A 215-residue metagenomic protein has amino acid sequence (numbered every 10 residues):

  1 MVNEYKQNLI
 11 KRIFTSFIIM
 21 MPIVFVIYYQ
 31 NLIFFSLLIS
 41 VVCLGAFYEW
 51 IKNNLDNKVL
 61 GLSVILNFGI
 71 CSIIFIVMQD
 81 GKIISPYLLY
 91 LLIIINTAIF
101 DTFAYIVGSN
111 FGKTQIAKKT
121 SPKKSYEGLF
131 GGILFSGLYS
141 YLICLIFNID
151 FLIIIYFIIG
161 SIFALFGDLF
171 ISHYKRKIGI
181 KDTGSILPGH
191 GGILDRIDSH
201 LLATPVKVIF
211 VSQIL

Functional and structural regions predicted by a protein language model:
V2-I159: Membrane-embedded alpha-helical bundles of polytopic integral membrane proteins
I18-I19, G184, L201-L202: Hydrophobic alpha-helical transmembrane segments of integral membrane proteins, especially lipid-exposed positions
G61, I178-S199: Interfacial loop-to-transmembrane junctions
I99-S109, L165-R176: Short helical (or helix-break) motifs at transmembrane helix termini and adjacent helical loops in multi-pass membrane
F100, G167, I193-T204: Membrane-embedded alpha-helical segments of transport systems, primarily multispan ion/solute transporters
S109-N110, K175-G179, L201, V206: Re-entrant/interfacial helical elements at transmembrane boundaries that shape and gate the permeation pathway
I209-L215: Juxtamembrane boundary at the C-terminal end of a transmembrane helix
